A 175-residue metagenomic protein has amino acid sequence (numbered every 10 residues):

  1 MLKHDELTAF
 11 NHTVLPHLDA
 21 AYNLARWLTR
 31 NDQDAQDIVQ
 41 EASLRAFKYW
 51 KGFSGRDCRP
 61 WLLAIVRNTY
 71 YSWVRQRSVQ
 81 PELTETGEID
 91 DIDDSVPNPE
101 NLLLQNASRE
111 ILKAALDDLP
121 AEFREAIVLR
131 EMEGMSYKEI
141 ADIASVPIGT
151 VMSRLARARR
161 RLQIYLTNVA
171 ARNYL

Functional and structural regions predicted by a protein language model:
M1-F10, K138, D142-S145, R160-L175: C-terminal edge and immediately downstream basic/flexible tail or linker adjoining helix-turn-helix-like DNA-binding
M1-N23, Q33-Q36: A short, charge-rich alpha-helical start-of-domain segment used by transcription regulators
T8, I89-A114: Acidic, proline/glycine-rich intrinsically disordered inter-domain spacer in sigma factors
T13, H17, A21, A42 (+3 more regions): Residue-level preference for hydrophobic side chains embedded in well-ordered alpha helices
N31, S136, S145-T150: Helix-turn-helix DNA-binding motif, specifically the short coil turn and the N-cap/start of the second
D37-L44, K48, R56-N68: Structural recognition of an alpha-helix C-terminal capping motif at a helix-to-coil junction
A64-E85, P97, Q105: Arg/Lys-rich amphipathic alpha helix in sigma70-family domain 2
A126-R130: A short pre-motif secondary-structure segment
